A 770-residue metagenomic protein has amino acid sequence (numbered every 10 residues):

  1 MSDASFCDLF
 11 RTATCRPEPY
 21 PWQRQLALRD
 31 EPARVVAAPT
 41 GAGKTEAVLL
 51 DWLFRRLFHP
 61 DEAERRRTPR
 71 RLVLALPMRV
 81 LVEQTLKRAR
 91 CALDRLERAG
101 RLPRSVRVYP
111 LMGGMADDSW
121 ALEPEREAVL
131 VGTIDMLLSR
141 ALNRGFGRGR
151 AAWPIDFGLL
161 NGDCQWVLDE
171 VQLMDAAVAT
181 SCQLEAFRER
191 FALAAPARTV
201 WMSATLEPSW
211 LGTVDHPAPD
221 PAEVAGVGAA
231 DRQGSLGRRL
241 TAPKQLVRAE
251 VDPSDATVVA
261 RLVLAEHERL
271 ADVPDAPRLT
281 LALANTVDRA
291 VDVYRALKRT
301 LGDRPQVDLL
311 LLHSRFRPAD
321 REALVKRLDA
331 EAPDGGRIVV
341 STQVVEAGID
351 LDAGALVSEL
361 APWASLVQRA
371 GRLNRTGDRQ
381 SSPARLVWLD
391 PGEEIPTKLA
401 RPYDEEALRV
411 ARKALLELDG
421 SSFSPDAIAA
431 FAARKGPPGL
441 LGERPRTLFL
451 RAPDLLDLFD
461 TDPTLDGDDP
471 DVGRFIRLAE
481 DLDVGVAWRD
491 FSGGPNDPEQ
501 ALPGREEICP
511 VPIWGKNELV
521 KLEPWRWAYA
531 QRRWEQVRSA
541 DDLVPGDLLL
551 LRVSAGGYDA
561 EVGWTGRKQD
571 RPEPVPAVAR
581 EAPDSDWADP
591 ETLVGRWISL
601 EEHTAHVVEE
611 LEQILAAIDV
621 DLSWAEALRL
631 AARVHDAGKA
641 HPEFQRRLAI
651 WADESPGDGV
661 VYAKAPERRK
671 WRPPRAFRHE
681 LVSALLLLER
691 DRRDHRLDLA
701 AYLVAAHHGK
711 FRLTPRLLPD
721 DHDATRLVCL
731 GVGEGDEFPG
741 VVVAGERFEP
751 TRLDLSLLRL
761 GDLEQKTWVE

Functional and structural regions predicted by a protein language model:
S2-A37: Conserved pre-motif I regulatory segment
T45-R67: Walker A/P-loop NTP-binding motif
R67-L93, D135-M136, V287-D288: Conserved Walker A/P-loop ATP-binding site and its immediately adjacent core in helicase/helicase-like ATPase domains
L96-A151: Inter-Walker segment of RecA-like/P-loop motor cores
D135-S139, R144-A194: SF2 helicase catalytic motif II
P196-R198, M202-A271: Interdomain hinge/linker at the junction between the two RecA-like core domains of SF2 helicases
E268, D272, P277, V291-A330 (+7 more regions): C-terminal helicase lobe and adjacent C-terminal extensions/tails of nucleic-acid helicase motors
A400-A411, D619-E770: Divalent metal-dependent catalytic cores for phosphoryl transfer on phosphate-bearing substrates
